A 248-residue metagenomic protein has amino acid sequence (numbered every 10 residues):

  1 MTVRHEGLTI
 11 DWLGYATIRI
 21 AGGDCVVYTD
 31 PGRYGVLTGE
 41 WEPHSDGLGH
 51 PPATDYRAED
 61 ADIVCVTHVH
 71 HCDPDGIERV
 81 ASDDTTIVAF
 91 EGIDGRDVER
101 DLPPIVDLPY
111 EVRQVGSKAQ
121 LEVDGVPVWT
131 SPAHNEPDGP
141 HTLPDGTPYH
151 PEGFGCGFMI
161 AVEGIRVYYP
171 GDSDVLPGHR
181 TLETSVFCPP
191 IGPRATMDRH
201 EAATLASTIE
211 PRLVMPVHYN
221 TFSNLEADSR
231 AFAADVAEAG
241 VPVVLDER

Functional and structural regions predicted by a protein language model:
M1-Y28, G32-H44, S207, S223 (+2 more regions): Zn-dependent metallo-beta-lactamase
T2-T9, A21-V27, Q120-V128, A161-V167: Beta-strand-turn-beta hairpins that frame and shape the catalytic cleft of phosphate-ester-processing enzymes
Y15, G35-V36, V69-D75, D94-V98 (+5 more regions): Active-site environment of divalent metal-dependent phosphoester hydrolases
T17-C65, P74-I77, P137-P148, S173-T181: Pre-active-site segment of Zn-dependent metallo-hydrolases
Y28-D30, D60-H70, V88-E91, V167-D172 (+3 more regions): Active-site neighborhood of phospho(di)ester-bond hydrolases with catalytic His/Asp-centered motifs
L37-T38, H50-Q120, W129-P137: Active-site HxH/HxHxD metal-binding segment of metal-dependent hydrolases
I105-E122, A203, S207-R248: Binuclear metal-ion centers of metallo-dependent hydrolases, dominated by the metallo-beta-lactamase
H141-A206: Active-site-proximal loop/helix segments of hydrolase catalytic cores
